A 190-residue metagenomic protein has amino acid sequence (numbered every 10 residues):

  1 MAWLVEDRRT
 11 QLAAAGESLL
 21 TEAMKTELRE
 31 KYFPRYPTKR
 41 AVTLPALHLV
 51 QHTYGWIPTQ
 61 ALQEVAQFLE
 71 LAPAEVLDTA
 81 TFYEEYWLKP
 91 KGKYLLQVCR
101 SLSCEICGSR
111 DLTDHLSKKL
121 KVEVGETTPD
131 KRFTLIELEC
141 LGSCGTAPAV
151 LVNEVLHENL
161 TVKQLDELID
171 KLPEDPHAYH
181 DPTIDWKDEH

Functional and structural regions predicted by a protein language model:
M1-H190: Signature of N-terminal electron-transfer/Fe-S-associated modules in redox systems
